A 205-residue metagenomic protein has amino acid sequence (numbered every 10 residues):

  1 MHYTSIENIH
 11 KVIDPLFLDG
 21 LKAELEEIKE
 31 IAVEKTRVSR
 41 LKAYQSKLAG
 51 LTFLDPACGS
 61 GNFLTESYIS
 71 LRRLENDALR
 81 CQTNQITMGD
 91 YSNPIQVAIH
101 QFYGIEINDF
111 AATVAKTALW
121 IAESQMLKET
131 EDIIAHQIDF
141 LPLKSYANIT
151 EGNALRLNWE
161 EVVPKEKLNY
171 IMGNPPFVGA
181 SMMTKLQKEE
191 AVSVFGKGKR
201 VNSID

Functional and structural regions predicted by a protein language model:
M1-D205: SAM-dependent methyltransferase catalytic region
